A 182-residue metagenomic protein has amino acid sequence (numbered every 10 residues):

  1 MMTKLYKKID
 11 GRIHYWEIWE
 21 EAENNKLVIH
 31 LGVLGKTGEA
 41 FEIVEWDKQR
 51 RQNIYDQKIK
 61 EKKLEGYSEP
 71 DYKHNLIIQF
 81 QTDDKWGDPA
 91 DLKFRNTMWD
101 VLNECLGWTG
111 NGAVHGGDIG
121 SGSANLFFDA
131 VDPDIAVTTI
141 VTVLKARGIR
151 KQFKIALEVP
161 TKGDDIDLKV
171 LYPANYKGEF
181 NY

Functional and structural regions predicted by a protein language model:
M1-E23, K60-L64, K85, P89-K93 (+1 more regions): Short N-terminal "domain-start" leader segments that mark the transition from disordered tails or signal peptides into
M1-K8, T37-G38, K48, S68: Negatively charged, low-complexity tracts enriched in Asp/Glu with abundant Ser/Thr
E17-F41, M98-I119: Short aromatic-glycine-(Arg/Gly/Cys) micro-motifs in beta-strand/loop hairpins
K36-R50, A124-D129: A short, exposed loop/beta-hairpin motif centered on an aromatic-Gly-Thr core
W46-K63, V137-L144: A short, charged, amphipathic alpha-helix used as a generic interaction element across diverse proteins
K73-A90: Short glycine-/aliphatic-rich beta-strand segments at the starts of folded cytosolic domains
N103-E104, I135-Y182: Acidic, proline/glycine-rich low-complexity IDRs
W108-T138, V143: Short, intrinsically disordered low-complexity segments
